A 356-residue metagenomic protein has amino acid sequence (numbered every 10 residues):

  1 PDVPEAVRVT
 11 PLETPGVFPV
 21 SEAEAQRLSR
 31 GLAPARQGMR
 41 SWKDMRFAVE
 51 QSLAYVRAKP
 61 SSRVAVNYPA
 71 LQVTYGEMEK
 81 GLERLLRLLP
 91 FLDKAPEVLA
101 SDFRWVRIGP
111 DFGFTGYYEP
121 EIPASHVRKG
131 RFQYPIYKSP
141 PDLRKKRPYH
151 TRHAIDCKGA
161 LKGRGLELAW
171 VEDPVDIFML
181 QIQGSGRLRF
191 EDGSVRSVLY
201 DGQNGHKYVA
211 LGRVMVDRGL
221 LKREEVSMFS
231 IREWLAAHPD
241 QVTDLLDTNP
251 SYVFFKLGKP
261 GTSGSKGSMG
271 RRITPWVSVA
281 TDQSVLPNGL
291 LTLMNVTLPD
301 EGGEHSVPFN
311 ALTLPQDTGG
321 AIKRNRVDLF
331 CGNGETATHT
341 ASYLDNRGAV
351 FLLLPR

Functional and structural regions predicted by a protein language model:
V7-P260, G267-R271: Secretory/export targeting leaders with adjacent low-complexity proregions
T262-R356: C-terminal soluble interaction/assembly domains
